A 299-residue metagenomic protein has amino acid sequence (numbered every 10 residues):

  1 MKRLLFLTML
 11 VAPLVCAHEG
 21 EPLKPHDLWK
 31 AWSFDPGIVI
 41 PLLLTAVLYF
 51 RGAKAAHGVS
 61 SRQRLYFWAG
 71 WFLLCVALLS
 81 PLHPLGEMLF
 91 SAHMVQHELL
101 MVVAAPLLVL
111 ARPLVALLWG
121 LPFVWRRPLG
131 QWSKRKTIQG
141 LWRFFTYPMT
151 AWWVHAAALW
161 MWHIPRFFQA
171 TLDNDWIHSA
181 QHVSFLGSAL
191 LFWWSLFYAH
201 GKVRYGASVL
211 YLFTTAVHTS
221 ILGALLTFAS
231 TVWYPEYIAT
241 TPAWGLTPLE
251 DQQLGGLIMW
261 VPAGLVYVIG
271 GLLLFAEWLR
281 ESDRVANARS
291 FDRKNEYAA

Functional and structural regions predicted by a protein language model:
M1-A17: N-terminal secretory/membrane targeting signals
C16-A299: Alpha-helical membrane segments of multi-pass proteins
